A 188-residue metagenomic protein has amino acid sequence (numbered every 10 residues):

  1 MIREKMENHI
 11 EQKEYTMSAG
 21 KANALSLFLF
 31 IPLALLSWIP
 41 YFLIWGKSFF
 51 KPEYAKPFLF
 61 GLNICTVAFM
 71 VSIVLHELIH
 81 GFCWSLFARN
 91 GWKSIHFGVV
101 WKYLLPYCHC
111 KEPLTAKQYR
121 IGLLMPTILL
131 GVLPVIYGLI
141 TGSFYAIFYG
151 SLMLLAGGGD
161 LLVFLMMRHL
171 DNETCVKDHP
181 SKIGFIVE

Functional and structural regions predicted by a protein language model:
M1-S48, V99-V187: Metalloprotease/metallohydrolase-associated module, dominated by Zn2+-dependent proteases
K47-L59: Perimembrane loop-to-helix junctions flanking transmembrane segments
K56-I73: Short pre-active-site segment immediately N-terminal to the catalytic Zn-binding motif
L59, N63, G81, P113 (+1 more regions): Residue-level detector of functional hotspots within protein domains
S72-S85, P126: Active-site recognition of the HExxH zinc-binding catalytic motif
H76-G81, N90, L104, Y145-I147: Short amphipathic alpha-helical surface micro-motifs
H80-K93, L170: Catalytic Zn2+-binding segment of zinc metalloproteases
